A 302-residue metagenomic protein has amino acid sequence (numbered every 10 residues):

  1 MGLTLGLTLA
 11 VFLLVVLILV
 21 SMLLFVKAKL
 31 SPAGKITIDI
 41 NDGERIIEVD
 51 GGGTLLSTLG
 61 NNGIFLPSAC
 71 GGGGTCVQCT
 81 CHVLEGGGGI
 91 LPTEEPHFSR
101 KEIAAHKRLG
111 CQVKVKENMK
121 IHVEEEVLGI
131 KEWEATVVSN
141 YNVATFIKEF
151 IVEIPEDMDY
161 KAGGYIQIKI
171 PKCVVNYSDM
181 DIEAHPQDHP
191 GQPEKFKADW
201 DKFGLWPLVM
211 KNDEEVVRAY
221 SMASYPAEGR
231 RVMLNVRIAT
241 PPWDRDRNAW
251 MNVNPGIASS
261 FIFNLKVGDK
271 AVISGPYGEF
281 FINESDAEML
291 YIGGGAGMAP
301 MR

Functional and structural regions predicted by a protein language model:
M1-F12: Feature marks short, highly hydrophobic, charge-poor N-terminal signal-anchor/signal peptide-like helices that anchor
V20-I40: Transmembrane-cytosolic junction motif
K35-T54: Membrane-cytosol interface motif
L56-P67, V77-L128: Iron-sulfur (Fe-S) cluster-binding segments and ferredoxin-like electron-carrier domains, especially [2Fe-2S]
Q78, K120, Y165, V267-K270: Residue-level marker of beta-strand positions
V138-V267: Ferredoxin-reductase
T240-R302: FNR/FR-type flavoprotein reductase catalytic core
